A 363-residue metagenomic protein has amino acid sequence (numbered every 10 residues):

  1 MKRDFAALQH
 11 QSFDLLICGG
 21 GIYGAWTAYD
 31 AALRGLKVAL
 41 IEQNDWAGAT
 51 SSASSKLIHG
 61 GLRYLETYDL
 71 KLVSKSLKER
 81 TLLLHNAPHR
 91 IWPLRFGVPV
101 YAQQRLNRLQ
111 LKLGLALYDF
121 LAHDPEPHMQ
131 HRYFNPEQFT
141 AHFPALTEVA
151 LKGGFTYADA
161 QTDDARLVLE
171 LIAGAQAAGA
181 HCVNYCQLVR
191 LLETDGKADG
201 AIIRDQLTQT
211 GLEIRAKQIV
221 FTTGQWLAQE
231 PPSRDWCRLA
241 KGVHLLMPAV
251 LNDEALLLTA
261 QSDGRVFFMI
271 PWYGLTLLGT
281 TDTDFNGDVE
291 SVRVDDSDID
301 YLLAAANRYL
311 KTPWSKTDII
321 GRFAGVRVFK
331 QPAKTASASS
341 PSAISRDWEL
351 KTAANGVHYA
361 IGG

Functional and structural regions predicted by a protein language model:
M1-L15, D30-R34: Extreme N-terminal leader/targeting segments of oxidoreductases
Q11-F13, L207-Q218: Core beta-strand elements of the Rossmann-like FAD/NAD(P) dinucleotide-binding domain in flavoenzyme oxidoreductases
A32-A53: Glycine-rich FAD pyrophosphate-binding loop
K56-H142: Dinucleotide-binding Rossmann-like beta1-alpha1 core, especially the glycine-rich loop that anchors the ADP
T140-A178, G200-I202, T281-E290, G356-G363: Helix-loop-beta segment of a Rossmann-like dinucleotide-binding subdomain
G174, D235-L277, T283-G363: C-terminal catalytic lobe of FAD-dependent flavoproteins
N184-D199: A conserved short coil-to-beta-strand element within the FAD-binding core of flavoproteins
F221-R234: Flavin (primarily FAD) binding-site architecture
